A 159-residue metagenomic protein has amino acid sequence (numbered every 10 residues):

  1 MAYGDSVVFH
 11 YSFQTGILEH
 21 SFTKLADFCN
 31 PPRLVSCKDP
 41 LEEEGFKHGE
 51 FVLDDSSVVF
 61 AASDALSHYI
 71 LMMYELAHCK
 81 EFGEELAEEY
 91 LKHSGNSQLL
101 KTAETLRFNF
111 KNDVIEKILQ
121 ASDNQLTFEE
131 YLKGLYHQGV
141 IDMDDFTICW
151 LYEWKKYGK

Functional and structural regions predicted by a protein language model:
M1-F13, E19: Conserved catalytic micro-motifs used in adenylation/nucleotidyl-transfer and phosphoryl/amide- and methyl-transfer
V8-H10, C29, H68-I70: Short, well-ordered, mixed-charge alpha-helical segments that flank or form enzyme active sites
Y11, T23-L25, D64: Extended accessory regions or peripheral subdomains of proteins
F13-T15, W154-K155: Short loop segments at secondary-structure junctions
I17-L18, S36: A structural signal for the main folded, soluble domain(s) of proteins
E19-H20, C29: An exposed, glycine/acidic-rich loop-and-rim segment of catalytic or binding clefts
A26-G49: Active-site glycine-rich loop that binds ribose-phosphate moieties when present
E43-K159: C-terminal catalytic subdomain
